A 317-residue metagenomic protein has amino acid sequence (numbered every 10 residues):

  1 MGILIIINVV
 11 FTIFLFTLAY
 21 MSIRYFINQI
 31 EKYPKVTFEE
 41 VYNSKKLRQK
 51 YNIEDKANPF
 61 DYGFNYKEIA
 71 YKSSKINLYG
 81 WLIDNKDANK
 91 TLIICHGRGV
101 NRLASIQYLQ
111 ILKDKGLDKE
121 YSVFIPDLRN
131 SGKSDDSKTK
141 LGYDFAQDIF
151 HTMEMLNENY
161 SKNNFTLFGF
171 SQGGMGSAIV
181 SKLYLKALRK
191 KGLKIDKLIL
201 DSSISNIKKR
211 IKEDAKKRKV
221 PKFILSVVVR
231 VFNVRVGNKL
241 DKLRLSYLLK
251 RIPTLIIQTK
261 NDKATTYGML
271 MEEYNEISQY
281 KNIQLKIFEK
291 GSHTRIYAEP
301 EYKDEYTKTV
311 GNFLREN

Functional and structural regions predicted by a protein language model:
I3-A70: An N-terminal hydrophobic leader/cap segment in hydrolases
R98-L112, G268: The serine-hydrolase catalytic nucleophile loop
L109-D135: Conserved alpha/beta-hydrolase
T139-Y160: Alpha/beta-hydrolase active-site loop
I179-N238: Hydrolase active-site cap/lid region
L249-K250, L255-D262: Short beta-strand/loop motif that positions the catalytic acidic residue of the alpha/beta-hydrolase fold
K263-M269: Conserved alpha/beta-hydrolase "acid-adjacent" motif
M271-N275, Q279-N317: C-terminal catalytic histidine-bearing segment of alpha/beta-hydrolase fold enzymes
